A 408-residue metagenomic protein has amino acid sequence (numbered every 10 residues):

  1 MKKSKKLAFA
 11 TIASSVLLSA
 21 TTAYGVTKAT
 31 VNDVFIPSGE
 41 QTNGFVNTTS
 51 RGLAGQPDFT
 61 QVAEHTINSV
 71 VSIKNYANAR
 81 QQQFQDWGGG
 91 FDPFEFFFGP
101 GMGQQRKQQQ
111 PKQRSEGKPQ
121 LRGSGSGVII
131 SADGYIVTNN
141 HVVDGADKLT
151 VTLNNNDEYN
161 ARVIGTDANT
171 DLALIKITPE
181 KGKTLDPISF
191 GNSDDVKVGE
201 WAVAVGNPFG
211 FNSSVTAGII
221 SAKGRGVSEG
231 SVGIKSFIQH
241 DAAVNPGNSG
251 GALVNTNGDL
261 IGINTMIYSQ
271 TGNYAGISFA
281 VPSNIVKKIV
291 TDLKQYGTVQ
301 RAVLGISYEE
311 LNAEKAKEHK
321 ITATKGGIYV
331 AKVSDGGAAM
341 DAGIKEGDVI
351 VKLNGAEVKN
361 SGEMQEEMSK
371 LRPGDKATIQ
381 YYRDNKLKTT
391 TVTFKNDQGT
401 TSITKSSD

Functional and structural regions predicted by a protein language model:
M1-A10: Bacterial Sec-dependent N-terminal signal peptides
A8-F9, S15, T21-G326, A331-D335 (+5 more regions): Serine-dependent protease modules
G347: Conserved catalytic motifs of ABC-family nucleotide-binding domains
I350: Conserved "HGTGT" condensation-loop signature of ketosynthase/thiolase-family condensing enzymes that catalyze
L353-V358, D384: Short strand-turn-strand beta-turns centered on an Asx-Gly dipeptide
